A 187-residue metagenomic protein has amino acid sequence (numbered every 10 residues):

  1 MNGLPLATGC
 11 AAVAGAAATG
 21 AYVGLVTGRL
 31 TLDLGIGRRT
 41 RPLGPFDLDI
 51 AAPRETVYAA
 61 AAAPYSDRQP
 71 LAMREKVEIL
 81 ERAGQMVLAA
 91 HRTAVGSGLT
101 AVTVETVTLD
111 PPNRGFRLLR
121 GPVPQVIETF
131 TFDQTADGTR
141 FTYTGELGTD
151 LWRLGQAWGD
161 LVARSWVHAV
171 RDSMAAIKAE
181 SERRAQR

Functional and structural regions predicted by a protein language model:
L4-Q85: Hydrophobic ligand-binding cavity/cleft-lining segments
A7, R39, D49, Y65-I127 (+1 more regions): Glycine-rich portal/gate segments that line the openings of hydrophobic small-molecule binding cavities
G15-L25, A89-V95, T131-T142: Phosphate-binding glycine-rich loops and adjacent basic patches that engage nucleotide phosphates, nucleic-acid
G28-T31, T103-V104, T149: Short, flexible segments with low predicted structural confidence
R29, T135-D137, R183-Q186: Intrinsically disordered, low-complexity proline-rich regions
D49-P53, A94, D110, D133-T135 (+1 more regions): Solvent-exposed residues in well-ordered beta-strands and their adjoining turns, especially edge/terminal strands
R117-D172, I177-A179: Beta-strand/loop substructures that line and gate deep hydrophobic ligand-binding cavities in soluble
